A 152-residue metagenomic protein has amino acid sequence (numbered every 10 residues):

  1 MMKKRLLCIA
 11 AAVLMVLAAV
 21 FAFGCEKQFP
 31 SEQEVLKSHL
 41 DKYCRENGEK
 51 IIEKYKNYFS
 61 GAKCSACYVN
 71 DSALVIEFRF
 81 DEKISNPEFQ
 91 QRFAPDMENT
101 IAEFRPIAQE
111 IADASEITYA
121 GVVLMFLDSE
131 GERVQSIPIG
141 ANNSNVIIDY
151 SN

Functional and structural regions predicted by a protein language model:
M2-A11: Bacterial N-terminal signal peptides that target proteins for export
A10-L14, K54: N-terminal targeting leader peptides, primarily classical Sec-type signal peptides for secretion
M15-A19: Hydrophobic core
F21-G24: C-terminal motif of bacterial Sec signal peptides marking the signal peptidase cleavage site
E26-Q28: Bacterial signal peptide processing site
S31, V35-E46, E88, R92-N99: Alpha-helix boundary/N-cap detector
K37, D41, E49, N57-D81 (+1 more regions): Polar/charged, Gly/Pro-rich intrinsically disordered segments
I52, N86-S115: Short, non-transmembrane amphipathic alpha-helical segments
